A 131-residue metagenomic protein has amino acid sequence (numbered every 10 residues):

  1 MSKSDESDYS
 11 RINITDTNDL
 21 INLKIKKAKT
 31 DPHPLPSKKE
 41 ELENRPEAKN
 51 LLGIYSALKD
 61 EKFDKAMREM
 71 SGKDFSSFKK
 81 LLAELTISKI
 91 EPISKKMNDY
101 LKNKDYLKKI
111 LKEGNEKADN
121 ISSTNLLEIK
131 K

Functional and structural regions predicted by a protein language model:
M1-K131: Conserved nucleotide- and phosphate/pyrophosphate-binding catalytic cores in adenylate/nucleotidyl-handling enzymes
